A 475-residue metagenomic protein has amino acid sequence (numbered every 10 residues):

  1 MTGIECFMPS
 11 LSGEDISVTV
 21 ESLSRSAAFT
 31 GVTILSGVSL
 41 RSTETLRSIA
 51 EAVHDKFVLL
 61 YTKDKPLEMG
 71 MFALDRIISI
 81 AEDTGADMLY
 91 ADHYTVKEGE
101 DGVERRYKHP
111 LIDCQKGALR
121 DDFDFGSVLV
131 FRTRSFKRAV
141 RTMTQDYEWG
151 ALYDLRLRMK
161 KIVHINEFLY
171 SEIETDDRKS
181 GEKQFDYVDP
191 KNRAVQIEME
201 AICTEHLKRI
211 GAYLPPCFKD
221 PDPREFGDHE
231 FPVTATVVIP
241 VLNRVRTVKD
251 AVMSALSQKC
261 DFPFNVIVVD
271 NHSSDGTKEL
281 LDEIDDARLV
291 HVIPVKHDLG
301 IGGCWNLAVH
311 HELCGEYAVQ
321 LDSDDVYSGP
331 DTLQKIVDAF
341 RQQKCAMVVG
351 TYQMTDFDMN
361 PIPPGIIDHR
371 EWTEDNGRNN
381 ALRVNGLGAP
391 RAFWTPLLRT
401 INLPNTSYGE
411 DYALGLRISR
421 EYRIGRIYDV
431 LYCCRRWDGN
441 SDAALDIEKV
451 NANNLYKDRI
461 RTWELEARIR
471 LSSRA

Functional and structural regions predicted by a protein language model:
G3-G13, S26, A235-T247, A251 (+3 more regions): A conserved hydrophobic helix/loop-capping motif in glycosyltransferases and polysaccharide synthases
S12-D15, V38-R41, P66-L67, D270-E279 (+1 more regions): A conserved acidic beta->alpha catalytic loop
V20-G31, M253-P263: Short, acidic, metal-binding catalytic loop of nucleotide-sugar glycosyltransferases
L40-A52, V295-L313: Glycine-rich, basic loop-to-helix element that forms the pyrophosphate-binding segment of sugar-nucleotide handling
D55-E68, G315-V326: Short beta-strand-to-loop acidic/aromatic patch adjacent to the donor-nucleotide binding site
M71-E104, D331-P364: Conserved donor NDP-sugar-binding/catalytic core segment of glycosyltransferases
R106-F131, R370-A392: A recurrent flexible, glycine/aromatic-enriched loop bordering the glycosyltransferase active site that acts as
Q145-L155, S407-L414: Acidic donor-binding loop at a coil-to-helix junction in glycosyltransferase catalytic cores that engages
